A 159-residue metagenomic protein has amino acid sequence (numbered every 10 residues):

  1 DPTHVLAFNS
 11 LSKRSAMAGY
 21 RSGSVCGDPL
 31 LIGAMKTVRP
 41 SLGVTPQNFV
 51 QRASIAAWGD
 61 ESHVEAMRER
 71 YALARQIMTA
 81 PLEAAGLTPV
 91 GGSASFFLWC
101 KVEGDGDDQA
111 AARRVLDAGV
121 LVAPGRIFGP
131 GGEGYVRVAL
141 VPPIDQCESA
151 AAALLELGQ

Functional and structural regions predicted by a protein language model:
D1-A72, G158: Conserved core segment of the aminotransferase class I/II
V5, L87, V120: Short, conserved active-site loop motifs that form the nucleotide-linked donor/cofactor pocket
Y20-R21, A94-F96, G134-R137: Short amphipathic alpha-helical segments
D28-P29, G59, E103, V141-P143: Residue-level recognition of strand-loop junctions within catalytic nucleotide-signaling folds
R39, R68, R75, L82 (+1 more regions): Short amphipathic alpha-helical/adjacent loop interface patches that line ligand and macromolecule-binding sites
Q51, I55, Y71-T79, P89-K101 (+1 more regions): Conserved glycine-rich beta-strand-loop-beta hairpin in the small C-terminal domain of fold type I
A110, D117-A123, F128-Q159: PLP-dependent enzyme catalytic core of the Aspartate aminotransferase-like
